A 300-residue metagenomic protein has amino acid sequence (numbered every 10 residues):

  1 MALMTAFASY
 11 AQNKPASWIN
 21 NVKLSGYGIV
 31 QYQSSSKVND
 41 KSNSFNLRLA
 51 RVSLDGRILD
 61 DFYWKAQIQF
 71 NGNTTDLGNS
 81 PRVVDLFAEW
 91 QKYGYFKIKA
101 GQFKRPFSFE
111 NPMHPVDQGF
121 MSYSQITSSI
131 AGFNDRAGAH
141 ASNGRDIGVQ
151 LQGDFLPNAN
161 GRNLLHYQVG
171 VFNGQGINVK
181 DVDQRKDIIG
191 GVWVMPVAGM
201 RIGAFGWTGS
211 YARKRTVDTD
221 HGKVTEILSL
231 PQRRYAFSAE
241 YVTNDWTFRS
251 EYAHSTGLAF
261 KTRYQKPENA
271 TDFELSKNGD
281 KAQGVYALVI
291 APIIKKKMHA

Functional and structural regions predicted by a protein language model:
M1-K14: Bacterial Sec-dependent N-terminal signal peptides
M4, A16-I19, R249: Intrinsically disordered, low-complexity regions
T5-A6, L54-R57, S255: A periodicity- and composition-biased signal for non-globular, repetitive helical segments
K14-G174, V182-K186, W193-I202, G279 (+2 more regions): Outer membrane beta-barrel
S36, N173-N178, D220-T225: Surface-exposed cleft-lining segments at the edges of enzyme active sites
E110-P115, V179-D181, K214-D218, T262-Y264: Outer-membrane beta-barrel and related beta-rich outer-membrane complex signature in Gram-negative bacteria
W193-A300: Detector for outer-membrane/organellar transmembrane beta-barrel domains, recognizing the amphipathic beta-strand
